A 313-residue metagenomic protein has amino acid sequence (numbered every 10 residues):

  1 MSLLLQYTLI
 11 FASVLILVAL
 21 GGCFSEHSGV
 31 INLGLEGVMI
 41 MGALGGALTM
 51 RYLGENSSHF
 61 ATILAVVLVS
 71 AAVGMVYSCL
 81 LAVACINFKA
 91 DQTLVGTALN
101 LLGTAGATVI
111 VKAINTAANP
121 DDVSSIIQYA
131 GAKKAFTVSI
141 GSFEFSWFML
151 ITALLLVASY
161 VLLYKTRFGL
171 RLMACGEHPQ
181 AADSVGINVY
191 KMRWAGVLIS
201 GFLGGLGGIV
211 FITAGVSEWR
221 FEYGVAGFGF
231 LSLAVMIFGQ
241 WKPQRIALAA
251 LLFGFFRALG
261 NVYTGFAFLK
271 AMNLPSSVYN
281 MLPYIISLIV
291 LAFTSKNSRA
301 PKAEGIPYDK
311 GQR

Functional and structural regions predicted by a protein language model:
M1-A19, I31, G45, G54-A65: Membrane-interfacial amphipathic/re-entrant helices at transmembrane-helix boundaries
F24-G42, I86-L99, R171, V216-F230 (+1 more regions): Short, non-helical or kinked segments that cap or interrupt transmembrane helices
S58-G106: Alpha-helical transmembrane segments within multi-pass membrane transporters and channels
T104-S139, G260-L269, K296-I306: Extracellular/periplasmic helix-loop junction at the C-terminal end of a transmembrane helix in multi-pass membrane
P120-I126, E144-L150, R193, G227 (+3 more regions): Loop-to-transmembrane alpha-helix initiation sites
G141-R220, L248: Helix-loop-helix "hairpin" substructures at the membrane interface of multi-pass membrane proteins
S159, E177-K191, Y263-R313: Cytosolic-side transmembrane-helix boundaries in multi-pass membrane proteins
W219-Y284: Transmembrane alpha-helical segments in multi-pass inner-membrane proteins
